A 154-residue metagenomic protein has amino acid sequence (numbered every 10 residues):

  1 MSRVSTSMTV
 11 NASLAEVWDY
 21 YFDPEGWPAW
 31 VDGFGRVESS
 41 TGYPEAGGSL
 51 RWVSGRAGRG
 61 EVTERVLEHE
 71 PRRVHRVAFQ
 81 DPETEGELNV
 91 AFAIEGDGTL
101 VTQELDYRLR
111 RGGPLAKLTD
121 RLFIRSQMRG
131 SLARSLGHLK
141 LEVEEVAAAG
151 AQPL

Functional and structural regions predicted by a protein language model:
M1-G42, L154: Hydrophobic ligand-binding cavity/cleft-lining segments
R3-S5, R59-E64, E85-N89: Short, surface-exposed coil-to-beta transition loops
S7-N11, E38, V53, R65 (+2 more regions): Generic structural detector for well-ordered beta-strands
N11-A15, L67-R72, A91-L100, V146: A short, structured loop/turn motif at beta-sheet edges
D19-D32, G47-G58, Q127: Short, solvent-exposed helix-to-loop capping segments enriched in aromatics
F34, E38-S39, G137-L154: Short, highly charged C-terminal tails/helix-capping segments
S49-G55, H75-P82: Short beta-strand segments that buttress and anchor functional surface loops
A78-R134, L141, G150: Beta-strand/loop substructures that line and gate deep hydrophobic ligand-binding cavities in soluble
